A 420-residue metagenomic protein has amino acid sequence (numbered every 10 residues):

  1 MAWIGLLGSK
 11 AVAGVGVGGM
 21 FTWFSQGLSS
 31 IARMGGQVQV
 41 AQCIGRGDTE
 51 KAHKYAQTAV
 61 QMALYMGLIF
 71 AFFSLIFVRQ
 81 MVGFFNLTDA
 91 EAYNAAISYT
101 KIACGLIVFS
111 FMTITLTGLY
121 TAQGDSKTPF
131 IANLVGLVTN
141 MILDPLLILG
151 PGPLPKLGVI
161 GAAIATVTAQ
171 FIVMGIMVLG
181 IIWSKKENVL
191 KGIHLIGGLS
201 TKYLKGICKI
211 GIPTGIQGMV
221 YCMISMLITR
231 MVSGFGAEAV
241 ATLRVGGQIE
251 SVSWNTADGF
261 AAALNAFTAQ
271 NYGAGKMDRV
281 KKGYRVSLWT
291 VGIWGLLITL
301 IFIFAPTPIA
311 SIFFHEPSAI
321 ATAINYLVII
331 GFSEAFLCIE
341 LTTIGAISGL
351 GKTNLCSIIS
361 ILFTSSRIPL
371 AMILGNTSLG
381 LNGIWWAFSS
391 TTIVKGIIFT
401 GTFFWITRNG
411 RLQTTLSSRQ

Functional and structural regions predicted by a protein language model:
M1-A13, V82-A90, L146-L157, M219-V252 (+3 more regions): Helix-terminus/linker motif at the lipid-water interface of multi-pass membrane proteins
M1-A2, L6-L7, M20-G35, L64-A71 (+5 more regions): N-terminal transmembrane alpha-helices
M1-A2, T115-L119, V138, I142-L149 (+7 more regions): Alpha-helical transmembrane segments of multipass membrane proteins
V12-F72, S110-G124, T128-P129, T229 (+3 more regions): Small-residue-rich hydrophobic transmembrane alpha-helices
S30-R33, I102-T121, P129-L137, A162-V178 (+4 more regions): Short runs within selected transmembrane alpha-helices of multi-pass transporters and secretion channels
V40-L106, L154-I212, T268-S333, L374-Q420: Short alpha-helical transmembrane segments in multi-pass integral membrane proteins
I102, G136, A169-V173, M177 (+3 more regions): Transmembrane helical elements of multi-pass membrane transporters/channels
